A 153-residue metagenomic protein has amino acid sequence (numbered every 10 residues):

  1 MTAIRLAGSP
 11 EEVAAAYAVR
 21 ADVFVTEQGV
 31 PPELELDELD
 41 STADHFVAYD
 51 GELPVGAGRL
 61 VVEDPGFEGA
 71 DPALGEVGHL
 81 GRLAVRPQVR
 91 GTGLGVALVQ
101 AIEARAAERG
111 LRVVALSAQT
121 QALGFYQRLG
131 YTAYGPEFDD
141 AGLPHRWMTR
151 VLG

Functional and structural regions predicted by a protein language model:
M1-A16: A short beta-loop-alpha structural element at the N-terminal edge of CoA-dependent acyl/N-acetyltransferase catalytic
A18-P32: Helix-loop element at the rim of GNAT/NAT acetyltransferase active sites that forms part of the acceptor-substrate
R20, Y126, Y131: Conserved active-site tyrosine of GNAT-family acetyltransferases
L36-D40: Short loop/turn motifs at secondary-structure junctions and domain boundaries
V47, L53-A70, V77-A84: Conserved beta-strand in the GNAT
V85, G91-A104: Conserved acetyl-CoA-binding loop-helix of GNAT-fold acetyltransferases
V99, A106-Q119: Conserved GNAT acetyl-CoA-binding A-motif
Q119-T120, D139-G153: C-terminal "cap" of GNAT-fold acetyltransferases
